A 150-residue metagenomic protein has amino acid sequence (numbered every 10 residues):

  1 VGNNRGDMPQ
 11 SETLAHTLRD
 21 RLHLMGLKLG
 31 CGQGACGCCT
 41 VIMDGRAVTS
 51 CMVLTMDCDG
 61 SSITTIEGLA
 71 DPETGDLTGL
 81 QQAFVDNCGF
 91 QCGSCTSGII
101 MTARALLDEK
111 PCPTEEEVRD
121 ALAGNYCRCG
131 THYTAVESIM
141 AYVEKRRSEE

Functional and structural regions predicted by a protein language model:
V1-E150: Signature of N-terminal electron-transfer/Fe-S-associated modules in redox systems
